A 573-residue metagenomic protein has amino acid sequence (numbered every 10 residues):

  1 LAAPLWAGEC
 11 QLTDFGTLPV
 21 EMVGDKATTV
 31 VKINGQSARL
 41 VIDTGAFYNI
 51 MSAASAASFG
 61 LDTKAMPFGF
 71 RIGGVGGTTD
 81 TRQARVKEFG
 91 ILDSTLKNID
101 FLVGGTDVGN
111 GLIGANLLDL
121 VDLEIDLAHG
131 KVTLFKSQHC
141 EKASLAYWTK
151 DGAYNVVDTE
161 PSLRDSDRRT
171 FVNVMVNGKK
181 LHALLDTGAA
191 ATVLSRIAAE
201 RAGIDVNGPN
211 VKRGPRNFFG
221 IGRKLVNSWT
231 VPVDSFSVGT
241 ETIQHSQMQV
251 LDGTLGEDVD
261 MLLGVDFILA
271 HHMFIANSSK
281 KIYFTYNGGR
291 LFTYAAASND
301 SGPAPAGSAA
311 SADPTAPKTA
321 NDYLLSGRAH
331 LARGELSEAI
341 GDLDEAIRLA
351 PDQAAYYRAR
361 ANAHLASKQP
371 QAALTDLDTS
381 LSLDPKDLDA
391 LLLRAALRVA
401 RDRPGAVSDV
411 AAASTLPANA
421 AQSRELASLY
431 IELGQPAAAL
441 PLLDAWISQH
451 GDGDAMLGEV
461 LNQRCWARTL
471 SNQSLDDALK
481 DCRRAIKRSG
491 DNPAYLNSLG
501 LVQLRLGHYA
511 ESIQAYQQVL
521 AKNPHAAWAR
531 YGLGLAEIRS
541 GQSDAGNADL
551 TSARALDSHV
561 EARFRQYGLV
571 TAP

Functional and structural regions predicted by a protein language model:
W6-G341, E345-A366, T375, T379 (+2 more regions): Pepsin/retropepsin-fold aspartyl endopeptidases
L325, A359, L393, E425 (+4 more regions): Canonical tetratricopeptide repeat
R328, N362, A396, S428 (+3 more regions): Residue-level recognition of tetratricopeptide repeat
L331, L365, V399, I431 (+3 more regions): Position-specific recognition of the canonical hydrophobic site in helix A of tetratricopeptide repeat
Q473, I538-P573: Terminal, low-structured helical/coil segments at or just beyond the last alpha-helical repeat
